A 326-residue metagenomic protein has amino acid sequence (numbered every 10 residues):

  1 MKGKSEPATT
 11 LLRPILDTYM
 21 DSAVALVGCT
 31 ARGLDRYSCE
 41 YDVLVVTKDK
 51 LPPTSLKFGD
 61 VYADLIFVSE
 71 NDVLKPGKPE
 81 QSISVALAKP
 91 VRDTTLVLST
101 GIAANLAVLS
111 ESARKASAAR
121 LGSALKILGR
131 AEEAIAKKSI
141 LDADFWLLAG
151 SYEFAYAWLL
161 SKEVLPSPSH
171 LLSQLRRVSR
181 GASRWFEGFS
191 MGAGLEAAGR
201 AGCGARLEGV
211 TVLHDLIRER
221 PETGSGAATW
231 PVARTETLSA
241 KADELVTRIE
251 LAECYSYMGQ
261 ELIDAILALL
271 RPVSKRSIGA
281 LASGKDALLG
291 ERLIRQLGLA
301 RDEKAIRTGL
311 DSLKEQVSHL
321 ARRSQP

Functional and structural regions predicted by a protein language model:
M1-C39, L44-R92, E291-L293: Metal-dependent nucleotidyltransferase catalytic core
M1-S5, V97-V108, V210-H214: Generic hydrophobic, helix-prone segments enriched in Leu/Val/Ile
A8-T9, V27-G28, E40, V108-E111 (+3 more regions): Generic preference for well-ordered secondary structure
T9-T10, T18, T30, T47 (+9 more regions): Residue-identity detector for threonine
P14-Y19, T94-L96, L121, K137: Short acidic/polar alpha-helix capping motifs at helix-coil junctions
E70-E132: Internal, well-ordered alpha/beta segment that forms a basic, Gly-enriched binding/recognition surface
A116-P326: Conserved nucleotidyltransferase catalytic core and NTase-mimicking acidic/glycine-rich helix/loop elements in nucleic
